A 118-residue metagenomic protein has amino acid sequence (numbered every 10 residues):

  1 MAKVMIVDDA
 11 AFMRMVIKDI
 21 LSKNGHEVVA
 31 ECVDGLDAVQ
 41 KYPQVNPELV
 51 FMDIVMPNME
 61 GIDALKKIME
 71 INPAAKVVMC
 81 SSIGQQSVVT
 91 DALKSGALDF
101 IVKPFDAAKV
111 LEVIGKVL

Functional and structural regions predicted by a protein language model:
V7-D8, C32, V50: Conserved sequence signature across two-component system core domains
A11-A30: Two-component/phosphorelay signaling modules centered on CheY-like receiver
D34-D37, E60-D63: Acidic catalytic/metal-coordinating carboxylates
V45-F51: Active-site beta3 strand of CheY-like receiver
M56: Receiver (REC) domain active-site loop signature in two-component systems and cognate sites in sensor histidine kinases
S87, F105-I114: C-terminal output helix
